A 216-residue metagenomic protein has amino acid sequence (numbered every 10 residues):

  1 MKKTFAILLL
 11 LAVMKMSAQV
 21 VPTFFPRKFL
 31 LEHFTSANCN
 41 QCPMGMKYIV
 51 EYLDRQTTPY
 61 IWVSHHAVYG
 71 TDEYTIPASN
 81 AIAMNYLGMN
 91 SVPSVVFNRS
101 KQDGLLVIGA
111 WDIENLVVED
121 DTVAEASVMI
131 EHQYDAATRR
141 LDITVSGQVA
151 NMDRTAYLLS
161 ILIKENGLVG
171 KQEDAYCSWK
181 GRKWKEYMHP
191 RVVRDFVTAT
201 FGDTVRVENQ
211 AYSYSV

Functional and structural regions predicted by a protein language model:
M1-F25: Bacterial Sec-dependent N-terminal signal peptides
I7-L8, Q41, G104, T200: A broad, structure-centric signal for solvent-exposed, well-ordered loop/edge residues that line or flank functional
L10, T23, L31, D54 (+2 more regions): A generic structural signal for short, solvent-exposed coil/turn residues that cap or connect secondary-structure
V20-I61, H65: Local sequence-structure signature of Cys/Sec-based thiol-disulfide redox active-site neighborhoods
T58-V216: Short, conserved sequence motifs used for protein processing/export or organelle targeting and for catalysis
